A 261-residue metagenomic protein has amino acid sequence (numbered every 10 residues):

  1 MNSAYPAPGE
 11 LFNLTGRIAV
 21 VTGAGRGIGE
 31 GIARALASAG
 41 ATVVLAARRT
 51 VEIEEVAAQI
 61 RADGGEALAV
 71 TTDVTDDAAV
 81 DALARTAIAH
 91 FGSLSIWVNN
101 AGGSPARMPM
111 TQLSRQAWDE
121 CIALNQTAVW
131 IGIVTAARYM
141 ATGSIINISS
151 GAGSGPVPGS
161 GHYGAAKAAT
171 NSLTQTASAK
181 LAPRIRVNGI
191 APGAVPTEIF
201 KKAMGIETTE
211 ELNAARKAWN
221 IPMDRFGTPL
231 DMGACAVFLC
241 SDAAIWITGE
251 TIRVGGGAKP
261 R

Functional and structural regions predicted by a protein language model:
N2-L11, S104-R107, G155, W219 (+2 more regions): Short C-terminal tail/terminal secondary-structure segment of NAD(P)H-dependent dehydrogenase/reductase domains
I18, G25-G27: Conserved glycine-rich cofactor-binding loop
T50-V51, T71-L83, R115, L230-D231: The beta1-alpha1 cofactor-binding region of Rossmann-like NAD(H)/NADP(H)-dependent oxidoreductases
M108-M110, S114-I122, K217: Substrate-binding pocket helix/loop in short-chain dehydrogenase/reductase
I133, A166, T174: Active-site helix of classical SDR
R138, S178-P183, I245: Alpha-helical segment proximal to the catalytic Tyr-Lys
S150: Residue(s) in the substrate-gating loop at a strand-loop-helix junction that position the organic substrate next
